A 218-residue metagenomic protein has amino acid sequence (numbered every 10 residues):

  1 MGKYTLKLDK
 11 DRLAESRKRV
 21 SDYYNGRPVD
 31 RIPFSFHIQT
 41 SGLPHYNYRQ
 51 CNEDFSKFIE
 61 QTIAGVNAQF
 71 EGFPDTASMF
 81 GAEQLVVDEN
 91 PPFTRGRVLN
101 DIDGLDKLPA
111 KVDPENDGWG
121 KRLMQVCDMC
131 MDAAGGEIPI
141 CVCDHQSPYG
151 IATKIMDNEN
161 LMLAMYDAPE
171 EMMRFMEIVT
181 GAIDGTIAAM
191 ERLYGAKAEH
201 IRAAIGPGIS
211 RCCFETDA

Functional and structural regions predicted by a protein language model:
M1-R49, F58-Q61, N67-Q69, V86-T94 (+1 more regions): Active-site loop segments of alpha/beta catalytic cores
F73-K111: A contiguous, low-structure linker/loop signature
